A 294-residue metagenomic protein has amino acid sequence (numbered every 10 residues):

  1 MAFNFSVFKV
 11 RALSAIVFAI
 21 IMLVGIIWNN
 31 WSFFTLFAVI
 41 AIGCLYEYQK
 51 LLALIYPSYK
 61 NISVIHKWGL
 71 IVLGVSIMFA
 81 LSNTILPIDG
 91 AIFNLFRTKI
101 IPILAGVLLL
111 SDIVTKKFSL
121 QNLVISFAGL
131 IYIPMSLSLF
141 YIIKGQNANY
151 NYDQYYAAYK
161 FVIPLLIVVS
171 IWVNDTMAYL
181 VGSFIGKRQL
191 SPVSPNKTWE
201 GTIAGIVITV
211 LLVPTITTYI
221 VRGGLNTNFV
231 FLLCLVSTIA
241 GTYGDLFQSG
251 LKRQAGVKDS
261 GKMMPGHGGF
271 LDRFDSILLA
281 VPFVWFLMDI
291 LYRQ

Functional and structural regions predicted by a protein language model:
A2-T198, T202-L235: Membrane-embedded alpha-helical bundles of polytopic integral membrane proteins
A19, T209-V210, R273, A280 (+1 more regions): Hydrophobic transmembrane alpha-helices of multi-pass small-molecule transporters
N174-M177, L271-L279: Membrane-embedded alpha-helical segments of transport systems, primarily multispan ion/solute transporters
G182-I185, K252-A255, L278, P282-F283: Re-entrant/interfacial helical elements at transmembrane boundaries that shape and gate the permeation pathway
Q254-S276: Interfacial loop-to-transmembrane junctions
F286-Q294: Juxtamembrane boundary at the C-terminal end of a transmembrane helix
